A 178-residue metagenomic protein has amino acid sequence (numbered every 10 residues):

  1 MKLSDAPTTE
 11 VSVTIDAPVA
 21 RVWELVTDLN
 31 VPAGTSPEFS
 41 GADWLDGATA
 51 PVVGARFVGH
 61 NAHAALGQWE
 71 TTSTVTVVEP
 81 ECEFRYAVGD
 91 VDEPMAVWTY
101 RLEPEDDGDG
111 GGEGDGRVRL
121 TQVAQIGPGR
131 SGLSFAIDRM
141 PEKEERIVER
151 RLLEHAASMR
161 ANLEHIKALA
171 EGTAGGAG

Functional and structural regions predicted by a protein language model:
M1-A48, V53: Hydrophobic ligand-binding cavity/cleft-lining segments
M1-T14, E154-R160, E164, G172-G178: Hydrophobic-ligand-binding modules of eukaryotic lipid transfer/binding families
T14, T76-V77, E103: Well-ordered beta-strand positions
R21-V26, P32, F57-G59, V75 (+3 more regions): Hydrophobic pocket/interface hotspot
N30, G34, K167, E171-A174: Secondary-structure transition/hinge residues
D43-V97, G110, D115-R117, A157-A161 (+1 more regions): Glycine-rich portal/gate segments that line the openings of hydrophobic small-molecule binding cavities
D90-A157, A168: Beta-strand/loop substructures that line and gate deep hydrophobic ligand-binding cavities in soluble
